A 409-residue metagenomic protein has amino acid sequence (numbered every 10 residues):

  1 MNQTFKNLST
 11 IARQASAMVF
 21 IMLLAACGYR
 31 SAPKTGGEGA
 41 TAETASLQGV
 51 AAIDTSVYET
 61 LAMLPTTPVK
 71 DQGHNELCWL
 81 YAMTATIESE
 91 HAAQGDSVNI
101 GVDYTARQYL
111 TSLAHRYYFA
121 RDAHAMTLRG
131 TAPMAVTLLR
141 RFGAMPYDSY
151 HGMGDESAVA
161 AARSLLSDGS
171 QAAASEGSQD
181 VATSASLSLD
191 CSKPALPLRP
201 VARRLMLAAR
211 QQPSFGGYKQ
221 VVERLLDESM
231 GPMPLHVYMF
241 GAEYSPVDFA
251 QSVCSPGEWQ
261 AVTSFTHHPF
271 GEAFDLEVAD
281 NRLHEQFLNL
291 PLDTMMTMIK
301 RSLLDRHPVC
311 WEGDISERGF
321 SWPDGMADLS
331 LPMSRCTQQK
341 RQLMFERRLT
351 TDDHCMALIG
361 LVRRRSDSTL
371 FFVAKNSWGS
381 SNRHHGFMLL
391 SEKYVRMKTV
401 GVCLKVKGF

Functional and structural regions predicted by a protein language model:
Q3-S16: Bacterial N-terminal signal peptides that target proteins for export
M18-M22: Sec-dependent N-terminal signal peptides
A25-A26: C-terminal motif of bacterial Sec signal peptides marking the signal peptidase cleavage site
S31-A45: Short, low-complexity, disordered segments immediately C-terminal to signal peptides in bacterial exported proteins
L47-I53: Blade/loop signatures of beta-propeller domains
I53-Y244, S252, V262, K300-D305 (+1 more regions): Active-site nucleophile-adjacent alpha helix/oxyanion-hole segment immediately C-terminal to the catalytic cysteine
R210-F409: Active-site signature of cysteine proteases
